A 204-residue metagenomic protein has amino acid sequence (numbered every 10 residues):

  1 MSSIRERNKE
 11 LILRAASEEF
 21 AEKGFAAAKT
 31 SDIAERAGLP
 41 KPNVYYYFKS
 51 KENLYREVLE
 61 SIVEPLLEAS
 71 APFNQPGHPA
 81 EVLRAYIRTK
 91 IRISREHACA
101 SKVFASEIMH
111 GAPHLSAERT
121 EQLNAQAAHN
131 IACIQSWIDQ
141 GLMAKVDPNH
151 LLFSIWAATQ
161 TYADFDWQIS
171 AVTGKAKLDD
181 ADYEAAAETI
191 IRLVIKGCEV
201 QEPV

Functional and structural regions predicted by a protein language model:
M1-R7, R14, E202-V204: N-terminal intrinsically disordered/low-complexity leader segments
N8, K51, V58, I62 (+6 more regions): Hydrophobic/aromatic residues within well-ordered alpha-helical segments
L11, E19-N53, E57: Helix-turn-helix
I12-F20, K90, V194: Short hydrophobic clusters on alpha-helical segments that form packing/core surfaces in small helical domains
V58-A85, E121, A127-S136: Amphipathic alpha-helical linker/stalk segments
A71-A100, K145-I155, E184, V204: Hydrophobic alpha-helical connector segments
R92, E96, N124, A128-Q140 (+2 more regions): C-terminal peripheral helix-coil segments that are non-catalytic and often amphipathic
R95-A117, F165-T173: Amphipathic alpha-helical segments used for helix-helix packing
